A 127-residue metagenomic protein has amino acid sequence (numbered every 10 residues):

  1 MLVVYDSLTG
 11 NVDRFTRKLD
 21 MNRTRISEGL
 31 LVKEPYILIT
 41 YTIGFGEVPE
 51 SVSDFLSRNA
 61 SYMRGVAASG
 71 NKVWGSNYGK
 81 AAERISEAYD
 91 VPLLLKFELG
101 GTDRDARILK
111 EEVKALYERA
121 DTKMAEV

Functional and structural regions predicted by a protein language model:
M1-R23: Short, charged N-terminal beta->alpha structural module
L8, D13, E34-V127: FMN-binding flavodoxin-like domain, especially the glycine-rich phosphate-binding loop
T24-K33: Short acidic low-complexity segments
